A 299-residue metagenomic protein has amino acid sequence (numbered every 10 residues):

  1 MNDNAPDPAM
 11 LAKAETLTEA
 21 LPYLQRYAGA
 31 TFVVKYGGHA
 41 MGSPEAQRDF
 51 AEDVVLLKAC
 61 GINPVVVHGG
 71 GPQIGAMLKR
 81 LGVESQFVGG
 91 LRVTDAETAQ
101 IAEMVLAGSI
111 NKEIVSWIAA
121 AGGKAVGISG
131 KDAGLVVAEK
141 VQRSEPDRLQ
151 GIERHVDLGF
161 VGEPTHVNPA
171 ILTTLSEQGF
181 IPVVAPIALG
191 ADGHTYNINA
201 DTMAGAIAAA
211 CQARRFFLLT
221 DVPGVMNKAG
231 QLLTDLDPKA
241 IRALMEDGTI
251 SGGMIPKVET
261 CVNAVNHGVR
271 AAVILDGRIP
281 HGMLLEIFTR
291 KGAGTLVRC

Functional and structural regions predicted by a protein language model:
M1-R278, L285-K291, R298-C299: Nucleotide/pyrophosphate-binding catalytic subdomain
